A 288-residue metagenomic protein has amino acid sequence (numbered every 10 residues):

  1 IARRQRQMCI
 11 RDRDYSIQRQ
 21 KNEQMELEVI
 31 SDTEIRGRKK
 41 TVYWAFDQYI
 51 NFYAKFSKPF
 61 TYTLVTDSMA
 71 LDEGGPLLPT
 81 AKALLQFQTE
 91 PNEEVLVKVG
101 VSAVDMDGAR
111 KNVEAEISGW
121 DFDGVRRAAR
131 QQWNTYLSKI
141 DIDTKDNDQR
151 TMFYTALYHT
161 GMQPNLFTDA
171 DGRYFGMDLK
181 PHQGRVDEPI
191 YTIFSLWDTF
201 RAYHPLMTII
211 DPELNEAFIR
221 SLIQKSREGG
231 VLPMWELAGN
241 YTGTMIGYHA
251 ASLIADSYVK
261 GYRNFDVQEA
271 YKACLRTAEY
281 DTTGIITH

Functional and structural regions predicted by a protein language model:
I1-I10: Single conserved hydrophobic/aromatic residue that forms the stacking wall/gate of nucleotide- or nucleobase-binding
R4, T155-T168, T192-N215, S252-G261: Alpha-helical support elements that line or immediately flank enzyme active sites and cofactor-binding pockets
R13-D14, I193: Fold-independent oxyanion-binding glycine-rich loops and adjacent beta-strand/coil segments at enzyme active sites
D14-V95, S102, L214, S221-H288: Active-site cavity-forming subdomains of large catalytic enzyme subunits
S68-L196, D211: Function-dense linear segments that define catalytic or interfacial modules in macromolecule-processing proteins
G108-R110, L166-G172, P205-T208, E216-I219 (+2 more regions): Short, solvent-exposed loop/turn and secondary-structure capping segments
A128, Q132, D148-T155, R201 (+5 more regions): Extracytoplasmic/secreted proteins, especially bacterial periplasmic and envelope-associated proteins
D178-L179, T192-L196, F200, M207 (+2 more regions): Long, structured ligand/cofactor-binding scaffold of large enzymes
